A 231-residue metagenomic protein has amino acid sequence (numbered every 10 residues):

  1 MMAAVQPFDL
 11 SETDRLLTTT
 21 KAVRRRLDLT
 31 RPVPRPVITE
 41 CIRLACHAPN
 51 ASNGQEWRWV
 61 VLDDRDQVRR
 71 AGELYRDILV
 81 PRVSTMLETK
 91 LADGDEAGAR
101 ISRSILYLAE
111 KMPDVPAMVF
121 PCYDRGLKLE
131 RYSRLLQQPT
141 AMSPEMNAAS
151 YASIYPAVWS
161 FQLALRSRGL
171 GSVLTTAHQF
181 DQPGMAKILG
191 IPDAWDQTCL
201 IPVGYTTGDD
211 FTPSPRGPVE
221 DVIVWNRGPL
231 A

Functional and structural regions predicted by a protein language model:
M1-A117, R227-A231: N-terminal amphipathic, basic helical "cap/leader" segment at the start of enzyme domains
L16, M118-F120, L200-P202, V222-V224: Conserved hydrophobic/aromatic beta-strand scaffold that supports enzyme active sites
R43-A45, R125, Y132-K187: Small-aliphatic-rich amphipathic alpha-helix that forms the alpha element of a beta-alpha
A51-G54, E110-P113, S167, I191-D193 (+1 more regions): Solvent-exposed alpha-helices and their adjacent loops that cap or buttress functional pockets in soluble metabolic
V68, G72, F120-Y132: Short, solvent-exposed beta-strand-terminating loops
V80-A92, I188-P213: A glycine-rich helix N-cap at a beta->alpha junction
Y107-E110, Q162, K187-I191, P213: A generic local secondary-structure boundary/capping motif
Y205-A231: C-terminal domain-closing interface element
